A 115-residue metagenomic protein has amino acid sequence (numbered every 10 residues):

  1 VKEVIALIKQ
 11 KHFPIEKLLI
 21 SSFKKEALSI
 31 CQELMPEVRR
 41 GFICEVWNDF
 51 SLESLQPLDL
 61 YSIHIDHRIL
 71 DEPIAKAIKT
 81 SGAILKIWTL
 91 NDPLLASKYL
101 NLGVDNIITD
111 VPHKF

Functional and structural regions predicted by a protein language model:
V1-F115: Short loop-to-alpha-helix "cap/lid" segments that border enzyme active sites across diverse enzyme classes
